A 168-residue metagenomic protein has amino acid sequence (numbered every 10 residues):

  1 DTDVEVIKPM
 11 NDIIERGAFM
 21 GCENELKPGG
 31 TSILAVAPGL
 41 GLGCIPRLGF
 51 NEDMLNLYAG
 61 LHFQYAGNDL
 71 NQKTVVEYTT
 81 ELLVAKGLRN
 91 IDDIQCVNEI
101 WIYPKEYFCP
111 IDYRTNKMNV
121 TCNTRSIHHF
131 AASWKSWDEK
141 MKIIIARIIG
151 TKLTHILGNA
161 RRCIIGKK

Functional and structural regions predicted by a protein language model:
T2-K168: Glycosyltransferase-associated regions of secretory-pathway enzymes, highlighting luminal stem/catalytic domains
